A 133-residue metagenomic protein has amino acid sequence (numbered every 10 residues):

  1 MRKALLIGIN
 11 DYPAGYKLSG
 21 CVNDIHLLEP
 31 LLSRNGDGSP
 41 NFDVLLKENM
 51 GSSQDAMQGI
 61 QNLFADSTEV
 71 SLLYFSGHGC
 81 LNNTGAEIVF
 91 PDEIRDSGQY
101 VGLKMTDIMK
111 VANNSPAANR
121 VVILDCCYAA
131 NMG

Functional and structural regions predicted by a protein language model:
M1-E87: Boundary/activation segment at the start of structured domains
S53-S76, C80-G133: Caspase-like (clan CD) cysteine peptidase catalytic core
